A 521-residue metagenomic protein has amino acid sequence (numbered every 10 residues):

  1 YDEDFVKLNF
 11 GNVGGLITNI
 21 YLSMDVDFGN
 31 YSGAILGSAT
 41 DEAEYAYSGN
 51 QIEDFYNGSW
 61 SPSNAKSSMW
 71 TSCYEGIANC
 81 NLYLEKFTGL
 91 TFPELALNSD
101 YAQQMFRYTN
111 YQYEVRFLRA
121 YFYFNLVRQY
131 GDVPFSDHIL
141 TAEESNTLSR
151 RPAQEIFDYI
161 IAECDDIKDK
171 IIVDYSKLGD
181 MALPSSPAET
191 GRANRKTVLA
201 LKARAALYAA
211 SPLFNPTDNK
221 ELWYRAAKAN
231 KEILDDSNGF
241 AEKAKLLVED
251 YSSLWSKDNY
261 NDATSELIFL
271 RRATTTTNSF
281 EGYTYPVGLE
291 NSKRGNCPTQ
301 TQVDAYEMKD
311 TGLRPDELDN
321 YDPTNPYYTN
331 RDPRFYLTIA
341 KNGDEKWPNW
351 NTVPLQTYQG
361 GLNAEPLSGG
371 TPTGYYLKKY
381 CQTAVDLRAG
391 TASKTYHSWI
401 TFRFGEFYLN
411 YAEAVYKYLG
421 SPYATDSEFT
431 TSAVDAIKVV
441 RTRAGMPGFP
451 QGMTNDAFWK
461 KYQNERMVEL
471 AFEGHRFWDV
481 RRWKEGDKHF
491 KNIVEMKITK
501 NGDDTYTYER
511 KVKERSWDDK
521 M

Functional and structural regions predicted by a protein language model:
Y1-E53, G131-V133, F157, C164-K168 (+3 more regions): An aromatic- and glycine-enriched ligand-binding surface/loop that stacks and positions planar moieties
N9-T18, L22-V26, S48-Y130, S145-D158 (+5 more regions): Conserved, well-structured interaction surfaces
N79, I156, E163, L222 (+3 more regions): Alpha-helical solenoid repeat scaffolds, predominantly canonical TPR units
N125-P134, Y175, Y208-T217, K417-P422: Short coil/turn linking the two alpha-helices of tandem helical-hairpin repeats
E144, P184-E189, E249-T277, D386-R388 (+2 more regions): Carbohydrate-binding/catalytic loop surfaces
P333-V440: C-terminal substrate/ligand-recognition segments
Y418, A433-G502, S516: C-terminal structured "cap/appendage" subdomains that terminate the fold
